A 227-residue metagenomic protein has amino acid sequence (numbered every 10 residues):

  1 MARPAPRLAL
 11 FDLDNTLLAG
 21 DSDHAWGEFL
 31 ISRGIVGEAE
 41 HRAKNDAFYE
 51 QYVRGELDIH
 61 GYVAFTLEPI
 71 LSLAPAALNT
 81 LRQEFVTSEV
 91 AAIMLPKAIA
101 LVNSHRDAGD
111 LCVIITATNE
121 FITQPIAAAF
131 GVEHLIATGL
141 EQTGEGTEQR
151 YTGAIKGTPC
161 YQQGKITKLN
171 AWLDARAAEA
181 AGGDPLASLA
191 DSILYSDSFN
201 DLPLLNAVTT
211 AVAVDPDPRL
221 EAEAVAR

Functional and structural regions predicted by a protein language model:
M1-L13, E28, S32-V36: Non-catalytic pre-domain segments flanking phosphatase-related domains
A2-L8, T80-Q83, T87-R227: C-terminal cap/substrate-recognition subdomain and adjoining C-terminal extension of metal-dependent phosphatase-like
P4-D23, L205: Asp-based phosphoryl-transfer active-site loop
S22-D23, I35-S104: A metal-dependent, Asp-based hydrolase signature
D23-W26, Y62-V63, T147-A154: Acidic/polar active-site rim loop that often engages polyanionic ligands
A25, F29, K168-A171: Alpha-helical scaffold segments in soluble metabolic enzymes
G27-E28, L67, T209: Amphipathic alpha-helical segments within well-ordered protein domains
